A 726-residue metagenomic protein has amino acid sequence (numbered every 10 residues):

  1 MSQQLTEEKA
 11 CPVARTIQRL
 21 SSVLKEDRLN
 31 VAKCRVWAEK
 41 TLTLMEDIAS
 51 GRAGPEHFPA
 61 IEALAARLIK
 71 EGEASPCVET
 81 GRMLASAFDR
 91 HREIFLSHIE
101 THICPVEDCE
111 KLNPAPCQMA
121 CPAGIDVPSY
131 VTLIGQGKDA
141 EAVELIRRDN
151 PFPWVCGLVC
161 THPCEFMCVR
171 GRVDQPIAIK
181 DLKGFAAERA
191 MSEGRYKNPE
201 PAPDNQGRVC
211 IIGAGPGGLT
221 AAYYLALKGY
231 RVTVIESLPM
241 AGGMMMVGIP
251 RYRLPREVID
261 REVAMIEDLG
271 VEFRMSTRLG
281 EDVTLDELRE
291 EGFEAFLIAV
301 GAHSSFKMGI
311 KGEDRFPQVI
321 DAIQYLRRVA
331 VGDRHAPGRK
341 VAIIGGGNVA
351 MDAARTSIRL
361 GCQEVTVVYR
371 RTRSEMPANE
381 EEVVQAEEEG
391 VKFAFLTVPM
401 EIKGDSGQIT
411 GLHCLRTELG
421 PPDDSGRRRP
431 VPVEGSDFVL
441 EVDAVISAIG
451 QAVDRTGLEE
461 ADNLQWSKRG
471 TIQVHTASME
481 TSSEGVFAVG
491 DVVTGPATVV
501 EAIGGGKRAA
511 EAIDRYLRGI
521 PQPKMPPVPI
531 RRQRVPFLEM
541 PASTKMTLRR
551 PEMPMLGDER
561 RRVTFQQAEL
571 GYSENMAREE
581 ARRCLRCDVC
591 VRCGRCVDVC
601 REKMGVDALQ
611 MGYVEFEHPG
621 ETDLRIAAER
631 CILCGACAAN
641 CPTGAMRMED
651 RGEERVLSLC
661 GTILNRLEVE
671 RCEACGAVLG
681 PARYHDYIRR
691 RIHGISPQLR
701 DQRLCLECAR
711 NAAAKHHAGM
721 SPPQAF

Functional and structural regions predicted by a protein language model:
M1-I103, A577, M648-D650: Redox cofactor-anchoring modules in respiratory/redox and cofactor-processing assemblies
Q18-E26, A63-R67, I99-A120, E141-H162 (+13 more regions): Ferredoxin-like iron-sulfur electron-transfer modules
V31-T43, V78-E79, A85, K111 (+8 more regions): Iron-sulfur cluster-binding cysteine motifs and their immediate structural context in ferredoxin-like electron-transfer
A186-A202, R261-E281, S305-L360, W466-S482: Glycine-rich dinucleotide-binding loop and its adjacent helix/turn
R208-R231, A350-I358: N-terminal Rossmann-like FAD-binding beta1-loop-alpha1 element of flavoenzymes
V234, L238-L269, F273, A354-E401 (+2 more regions): Rossmann-like dinucleotide-binding cores of NAD(P)H-dependent redox enzymes
R315-R339, D423-P496: FAD-site-proximal beta/loop scaffold in flavoenzymes
V489-L517: A conserved FAD-binding loop/helix module that cradles the flavin
